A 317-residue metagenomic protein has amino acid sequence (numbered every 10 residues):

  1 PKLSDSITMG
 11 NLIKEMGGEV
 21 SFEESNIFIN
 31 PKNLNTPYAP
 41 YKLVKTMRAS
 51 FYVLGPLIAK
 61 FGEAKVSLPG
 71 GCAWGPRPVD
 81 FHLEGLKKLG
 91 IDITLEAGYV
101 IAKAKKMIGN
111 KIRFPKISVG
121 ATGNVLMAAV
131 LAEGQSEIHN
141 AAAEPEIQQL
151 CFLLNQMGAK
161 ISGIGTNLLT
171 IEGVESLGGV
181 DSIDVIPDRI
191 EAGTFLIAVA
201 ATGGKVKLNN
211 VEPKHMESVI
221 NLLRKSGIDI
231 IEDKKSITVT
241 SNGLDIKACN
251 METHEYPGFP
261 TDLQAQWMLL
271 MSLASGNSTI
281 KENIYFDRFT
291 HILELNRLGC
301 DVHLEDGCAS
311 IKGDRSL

Functional and structural regions predicted by a protein language model:
P1-L317: Short, structured segments at the rim of ligand-binding sites
